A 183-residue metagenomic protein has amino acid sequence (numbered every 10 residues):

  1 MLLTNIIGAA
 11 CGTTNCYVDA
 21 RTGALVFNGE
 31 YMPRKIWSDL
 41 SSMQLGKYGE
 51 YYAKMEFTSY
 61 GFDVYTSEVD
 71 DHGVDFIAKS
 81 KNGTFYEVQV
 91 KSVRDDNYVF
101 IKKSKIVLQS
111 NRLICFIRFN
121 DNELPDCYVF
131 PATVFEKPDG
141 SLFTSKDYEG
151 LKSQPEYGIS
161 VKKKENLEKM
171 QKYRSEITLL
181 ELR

Functional and structural regions predicted by a protein language model:
M1-H72, I77-R183: Mixed-charge (Asp/Glu-Lys/Arg
